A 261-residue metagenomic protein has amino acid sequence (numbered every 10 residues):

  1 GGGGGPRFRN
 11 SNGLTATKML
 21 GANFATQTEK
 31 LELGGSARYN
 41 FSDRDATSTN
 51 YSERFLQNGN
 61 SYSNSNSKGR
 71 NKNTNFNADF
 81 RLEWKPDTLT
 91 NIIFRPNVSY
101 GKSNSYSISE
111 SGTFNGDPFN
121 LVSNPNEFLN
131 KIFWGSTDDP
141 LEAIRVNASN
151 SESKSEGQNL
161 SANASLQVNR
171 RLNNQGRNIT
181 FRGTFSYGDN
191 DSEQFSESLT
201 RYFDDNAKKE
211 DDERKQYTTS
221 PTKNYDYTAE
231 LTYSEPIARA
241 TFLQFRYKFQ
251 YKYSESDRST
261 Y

Functional and structural regions predicted by a protein language model:
G1-Y261: Primarily recognizes Gram-negative and organellar outer-membrane beta-barrels
